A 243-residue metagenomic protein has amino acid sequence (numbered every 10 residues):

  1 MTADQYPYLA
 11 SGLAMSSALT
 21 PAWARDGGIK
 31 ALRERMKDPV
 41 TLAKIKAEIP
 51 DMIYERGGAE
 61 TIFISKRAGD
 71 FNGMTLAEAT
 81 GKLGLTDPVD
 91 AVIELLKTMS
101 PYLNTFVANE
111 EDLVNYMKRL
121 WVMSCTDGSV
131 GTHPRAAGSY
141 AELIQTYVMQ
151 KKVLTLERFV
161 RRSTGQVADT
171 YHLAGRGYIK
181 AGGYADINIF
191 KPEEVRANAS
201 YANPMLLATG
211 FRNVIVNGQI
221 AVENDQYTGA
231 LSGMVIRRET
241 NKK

Functional and structural regions predicted by a protein language model:
M1-K152: Active-site neighborhoods of metal-dependent hydrolases
D4, G84, D127, F159 (+4 more regions): Divalent metal-coordination and catalytic microenvironments
Y8-A14, M99-S100, V130-P134, V167-T170 (+3 more regions): Flexible loop/turn segments at secondary-structure boundaries
D38, V114-W121, D127, I189-M234: C-terminal cap of metal-dependent C-N hydrolases
A77, Y102-L113, T155-V160, A168-M205: Acidic, glycine-enriched loop/beta-strand segments at the rims of small-molecule binding/catalytic pockets
G81, K97, W121, Q145-K152 (+6 more regions): Hydrophobic alpha-helix feature that most strongly marks membrane-spanning transmembrane helices and their immediate
G131-H133, L143-Q150, R162, P192-A202 (+1 more regions): Feature captures the catalytic cores and cofactor-binding loops of soluble hydro-lyases/lyases that act on carboxylate
I236-K243: Short, solvent-exposed cationic patches
